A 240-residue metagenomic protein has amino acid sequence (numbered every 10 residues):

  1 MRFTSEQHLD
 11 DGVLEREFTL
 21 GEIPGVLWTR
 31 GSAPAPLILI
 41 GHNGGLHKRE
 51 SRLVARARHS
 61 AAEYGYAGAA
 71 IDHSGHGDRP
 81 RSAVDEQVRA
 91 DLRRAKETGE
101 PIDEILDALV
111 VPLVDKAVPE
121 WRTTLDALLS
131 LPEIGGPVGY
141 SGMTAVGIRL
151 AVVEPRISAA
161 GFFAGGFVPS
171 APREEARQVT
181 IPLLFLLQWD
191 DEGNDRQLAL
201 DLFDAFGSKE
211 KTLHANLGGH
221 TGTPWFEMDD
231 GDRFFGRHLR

Functional and structural regions predicted by a protein language model:
M1-P36: N-terminal cap/lid segment of alpha/beta-hydrolase-fold proteins
L37-S130: Serine-hydrolase catalytic machinery in alpha/beta-hydrolase-like enzymes
D115, P119-Q178: Primarily recognizes the serine-hydrolase "nucleophile elbow" in alpha/beta-hydrolase and SGNH/GDSL folds
A171, E192-L198: Conserved alpha/beta-hydrolase "acid-adjacent" motif
V179, F185-L187: Short beta-strand/loop motif that positions the catalytic acidic residue of the alpha/beta-hydrolase fold
W189-N194, T221-G222: Acidic catalytic loop of the alpha/beta-hydrolase fold
L200, D204-G222: Catalytic histidine neighborhood in serine/cysteine hydrolases with alpha/beta-hydrolase-type architecture
L217-G218, T223-R240: Catalytic active-site module of serine/aspartate enzymes centered on a nucleophile-bearing elbow/loop
